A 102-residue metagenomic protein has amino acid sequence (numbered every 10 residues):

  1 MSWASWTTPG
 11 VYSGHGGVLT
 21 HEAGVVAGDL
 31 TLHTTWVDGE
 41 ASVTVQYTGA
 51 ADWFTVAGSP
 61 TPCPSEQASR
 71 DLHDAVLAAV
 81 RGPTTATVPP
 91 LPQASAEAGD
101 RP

Functional and structural regions predicted by a protein language model:
M1-H33: Negatively charged, low-complexity tracts enriched in Asp/Glu with abundant Ser/Thr
W3-A4, T34-A41, P64-S65, S95-E97: A broad, low-amplitude sensor of folded, mature protein cores
Y12, V43, P92-S95: A generic alpha-helix propensity feature with a strong bias for hydrophobic helices
V25, W36, G99-P102: Contiguous hydrophobic segments
V37-F54: A short, structured beta-strand/loop element
D52, P60-P102: Mixed-charge, Lys/Arg-enriched low-complexity segments
